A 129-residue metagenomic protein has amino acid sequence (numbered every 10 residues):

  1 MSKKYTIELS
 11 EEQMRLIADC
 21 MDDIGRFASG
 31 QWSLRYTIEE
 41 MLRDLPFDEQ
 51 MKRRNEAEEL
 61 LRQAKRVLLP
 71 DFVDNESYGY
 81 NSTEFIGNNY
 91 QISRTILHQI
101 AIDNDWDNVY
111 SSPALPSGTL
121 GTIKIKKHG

Functional and structural regions predicted by a protein language model:
S2-G129: Positively charged, low-complexity terminal tracts and the immediately adjacent first secondary-structure elements
